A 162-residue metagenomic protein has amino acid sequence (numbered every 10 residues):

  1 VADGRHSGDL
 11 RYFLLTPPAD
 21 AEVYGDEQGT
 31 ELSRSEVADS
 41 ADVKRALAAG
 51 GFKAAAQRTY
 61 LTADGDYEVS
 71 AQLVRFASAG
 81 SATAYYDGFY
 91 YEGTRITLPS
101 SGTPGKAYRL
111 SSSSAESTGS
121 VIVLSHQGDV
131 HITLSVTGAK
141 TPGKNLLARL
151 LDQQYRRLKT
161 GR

Functional and structural regions predicted by a protein language model:
V1-A55, Y155-R157: N-terminal "mature-domain start" segment
R11-Y12, V23, T59, D66 (+3 more regions): Intrinsically disordered, low-complexity N-terminal regions enriched in serine/proline/glycine with scattered basic
E27-T30, A84-Y86, G138, L146-R149: Surface-exposed beta-strand edges and their flanking turn/coil or helix-capping segments
E31, V43-L47, A79-V123: Short Gly/Thr-rich strand-loop-strand
L47, Y60, F89, G93 (+1 more regions): Hydrophobic, Leu/Ile/Phe/Ala-enriched alpha-helical segments that form helix-helix packing faces
A54-G80: A short acidic-to-branched-hydrophobic micro-motif
D66-R75, L98-R162: A short, solvent-exposed beta-edge/loop patch
